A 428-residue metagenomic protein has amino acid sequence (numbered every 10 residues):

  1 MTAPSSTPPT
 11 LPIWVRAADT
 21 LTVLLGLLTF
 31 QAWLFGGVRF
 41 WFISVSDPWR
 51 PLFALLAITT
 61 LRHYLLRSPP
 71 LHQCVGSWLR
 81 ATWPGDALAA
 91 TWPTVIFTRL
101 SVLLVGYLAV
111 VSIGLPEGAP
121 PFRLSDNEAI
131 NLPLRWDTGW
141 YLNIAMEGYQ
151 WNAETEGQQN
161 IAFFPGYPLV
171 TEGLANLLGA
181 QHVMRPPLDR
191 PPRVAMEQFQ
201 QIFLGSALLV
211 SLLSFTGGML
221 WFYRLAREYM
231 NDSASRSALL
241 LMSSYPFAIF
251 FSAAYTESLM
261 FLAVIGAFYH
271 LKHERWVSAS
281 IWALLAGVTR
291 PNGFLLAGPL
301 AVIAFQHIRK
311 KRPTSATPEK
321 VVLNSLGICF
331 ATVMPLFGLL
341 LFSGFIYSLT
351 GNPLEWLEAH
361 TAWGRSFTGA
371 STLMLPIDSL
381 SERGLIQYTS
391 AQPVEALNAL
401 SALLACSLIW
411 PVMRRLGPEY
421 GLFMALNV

Functional and structural regions predicted by a protein language model:
M1-V23, L55-P121, L323-M334: Start-transfer (signal-anchor) and selected internal transmembrane alpha helices of multi-pass inner/ER membrane
P9, K311-F330, S407-A425: Membrane-interface helix-loop-helix junctions at transmembrane boundaries of multi-pass membrane enzymes, predominantly
A81, K272-W276, S280, L296-V333: Perimembrane helix-loop-helix junctions
L132-Q150, E154-F199, T372-D378: Short hydrophobic/aromatic helix or loop-helix immediately within or flanking a transmembrane segment in polytopic
T171-A175, S206-Y229, L404-P411: Transmembrane-helix motifs of polytopic, lipid-linked glycan transferases
H182-G205, G217-S244, L262, E419-L422: Transmembrane-helix signature of polytopic, membrane-embedded enzymes that assemble or transfer cell-envelope glycans
V210-S214, Y223, Y229-L271, A286-G298: Multi-pass, polyprenyl lipid-linked donor-dependent membrane glycosyltransferases
E382-P418, M424-V428: Hydrophobic, aromatic-rich transmembrane alpha-helices and their immediate juxtamembrane boundary segments
